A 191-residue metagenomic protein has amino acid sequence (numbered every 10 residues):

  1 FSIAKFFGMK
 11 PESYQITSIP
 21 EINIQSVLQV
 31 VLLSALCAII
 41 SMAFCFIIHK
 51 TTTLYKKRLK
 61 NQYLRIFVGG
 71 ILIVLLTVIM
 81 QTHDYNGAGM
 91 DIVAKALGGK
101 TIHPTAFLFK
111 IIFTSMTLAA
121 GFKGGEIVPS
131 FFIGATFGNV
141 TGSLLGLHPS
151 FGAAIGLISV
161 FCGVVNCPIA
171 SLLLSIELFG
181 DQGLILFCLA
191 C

Functional and structural regions predicted by a protein language model:
F1-C191: Alpha-helical transmembrane segments and immediately membrane-proximal extracytoplasmic
